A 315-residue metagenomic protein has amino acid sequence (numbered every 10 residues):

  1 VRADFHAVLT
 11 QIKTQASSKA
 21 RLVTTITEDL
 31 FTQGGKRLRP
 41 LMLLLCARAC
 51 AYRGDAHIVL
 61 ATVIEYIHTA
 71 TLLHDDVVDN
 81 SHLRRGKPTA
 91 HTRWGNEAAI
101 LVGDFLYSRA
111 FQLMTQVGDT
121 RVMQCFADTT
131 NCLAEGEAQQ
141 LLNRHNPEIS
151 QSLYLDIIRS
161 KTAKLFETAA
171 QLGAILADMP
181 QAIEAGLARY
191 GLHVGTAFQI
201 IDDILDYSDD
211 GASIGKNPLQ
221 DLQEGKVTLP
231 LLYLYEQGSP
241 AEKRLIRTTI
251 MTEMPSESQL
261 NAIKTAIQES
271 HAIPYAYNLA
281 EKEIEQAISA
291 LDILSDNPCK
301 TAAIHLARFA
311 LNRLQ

Functional and structural regions predicted by a protein language model:
V1-Q315: All-alpha prenyltransferase/terpene-synthase fold signal
